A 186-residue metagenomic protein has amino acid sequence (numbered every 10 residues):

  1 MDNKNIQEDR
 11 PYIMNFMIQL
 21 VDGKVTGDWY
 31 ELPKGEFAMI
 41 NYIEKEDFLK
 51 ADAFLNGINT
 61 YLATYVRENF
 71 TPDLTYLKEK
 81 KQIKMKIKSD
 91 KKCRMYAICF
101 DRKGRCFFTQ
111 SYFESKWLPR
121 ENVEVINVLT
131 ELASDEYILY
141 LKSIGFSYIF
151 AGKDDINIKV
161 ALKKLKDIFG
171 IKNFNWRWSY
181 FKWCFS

Functional and structural regions predicted by a protein language model:
D2-V21, T26-K163: Active-site ligand-binding patch in enzyme domains
V66-R67, C184-S186: A short acidic (Asp/Glu
D167-F185: Low-complexity basic/metal-binding stretches
